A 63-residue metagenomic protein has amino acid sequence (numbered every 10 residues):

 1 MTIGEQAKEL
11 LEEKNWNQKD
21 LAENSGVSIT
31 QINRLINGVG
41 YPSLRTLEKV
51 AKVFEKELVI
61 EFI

Functional and structural regions predicted by a protein language model:
G4, Y41-L44: Structural motif corresponding to alpha-helix initiation and N-cap regions
E5-N24: Short basic helix-loop element that most often maps to the first helix and adjoining turn of HTH DNA-binding modules
G26-Y41: Recognition helix of helix-turn-helix/homeodomain-like DNA-binding domains that insert into the DNA major groove
R45-V59: DNA major-groove recognition helix of helix-turn-helix/homeodomain DNA-binding modules
I63: Short amphipathic recognition helices of helix-turn-helix/homeodomain-type DNA-binding modules
